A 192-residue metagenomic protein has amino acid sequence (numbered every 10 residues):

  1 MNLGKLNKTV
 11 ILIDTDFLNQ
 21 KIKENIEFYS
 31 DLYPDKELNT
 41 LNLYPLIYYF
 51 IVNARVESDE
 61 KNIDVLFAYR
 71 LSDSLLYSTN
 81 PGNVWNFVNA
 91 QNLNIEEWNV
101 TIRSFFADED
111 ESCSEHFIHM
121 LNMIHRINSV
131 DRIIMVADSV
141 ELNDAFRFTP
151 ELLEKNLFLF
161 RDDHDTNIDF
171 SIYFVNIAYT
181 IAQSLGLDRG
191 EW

Functional and structural regions predicted by a protein language model:
M1-F105: Domain-level signal for Mg2+-assisted phosphodiester chemistry and nucleotide/NA-binding surfaces in nucleic-acid
L93-W192: Nuclease catalytic cores that cleave nucleic-acid phosphodiester bonds, predominantly acidic two-metal-ion
